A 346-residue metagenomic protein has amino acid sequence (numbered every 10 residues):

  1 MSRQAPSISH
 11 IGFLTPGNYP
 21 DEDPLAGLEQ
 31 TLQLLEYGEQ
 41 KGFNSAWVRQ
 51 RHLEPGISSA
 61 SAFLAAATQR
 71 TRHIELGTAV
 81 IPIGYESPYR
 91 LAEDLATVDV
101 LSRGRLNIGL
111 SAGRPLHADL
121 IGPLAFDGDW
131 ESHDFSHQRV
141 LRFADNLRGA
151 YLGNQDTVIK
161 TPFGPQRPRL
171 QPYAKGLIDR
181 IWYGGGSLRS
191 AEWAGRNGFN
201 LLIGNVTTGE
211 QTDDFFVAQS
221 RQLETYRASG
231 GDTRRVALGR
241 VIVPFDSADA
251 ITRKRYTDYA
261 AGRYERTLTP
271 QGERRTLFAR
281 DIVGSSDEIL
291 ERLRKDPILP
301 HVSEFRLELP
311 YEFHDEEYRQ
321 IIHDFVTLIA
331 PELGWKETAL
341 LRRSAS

Functional and structural regions predicted by a protein language model:
M1-I74, S344-S346: N-terminal beta1-alpha1-beta2 module of alpha/beta enzyme domains
S2, D129-L170, I203, Q211-E304 (+2 more regions): An alpha-helical appendage that flanks or caps ligand/catalytic pockets
P6-P24, Y85-G153: Flexible, glycine-rich active-site loops centered on histidine and acidic residues that chelate a metal or position
I11-T15, A46-V48, L76-A79, L106-L110 (+4 more regions): Hydrophobic faces of well-ordered beta-strands that scaffold small-molecule active sites in alpha/beta enzyme cores
T15-E29, I81-Y89, K175-G185, T276-S286: Active-site mouth loops of central-metabolism enzymes
G42, Q50, A67, V98 (+3 more regions): Conserved, mostly hydrophobic/aromatic
S45-A66, P82, N205-T212, R306-R319: Glycine-rich, proline-tolerant flexible connector loops at the mouths of alpha/beta enzymes
S58-I81, F325-E337: Alpha-helix-loop-beta-strand connector modules within alpha/beta enzyme cores
